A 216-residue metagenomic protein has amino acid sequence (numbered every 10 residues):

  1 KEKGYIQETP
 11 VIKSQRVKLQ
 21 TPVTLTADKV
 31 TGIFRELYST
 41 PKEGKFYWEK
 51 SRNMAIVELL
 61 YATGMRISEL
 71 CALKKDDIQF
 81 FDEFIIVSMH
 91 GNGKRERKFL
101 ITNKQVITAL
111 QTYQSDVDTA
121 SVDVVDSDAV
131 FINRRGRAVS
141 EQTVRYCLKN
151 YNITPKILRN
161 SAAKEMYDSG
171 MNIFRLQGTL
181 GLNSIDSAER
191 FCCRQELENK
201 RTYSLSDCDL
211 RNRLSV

Functional and structural regions predicted by a protein language model:
K1-V216: Conserved catalytic core of the tyrosine transesterase superfamily
